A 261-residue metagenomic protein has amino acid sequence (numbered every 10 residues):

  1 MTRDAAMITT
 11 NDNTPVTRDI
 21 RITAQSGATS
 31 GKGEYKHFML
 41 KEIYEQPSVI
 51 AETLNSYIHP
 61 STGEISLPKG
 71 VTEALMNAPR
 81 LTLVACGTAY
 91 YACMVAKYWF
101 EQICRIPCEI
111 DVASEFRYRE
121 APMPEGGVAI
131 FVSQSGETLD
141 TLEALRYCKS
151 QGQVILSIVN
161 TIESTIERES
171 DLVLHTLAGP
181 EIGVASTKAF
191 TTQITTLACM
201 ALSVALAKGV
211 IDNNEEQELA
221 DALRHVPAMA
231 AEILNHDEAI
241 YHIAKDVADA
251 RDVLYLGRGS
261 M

Functional and structural regions predicted by a protein language model:
M1-L75, P79, A89, Y98 (+6 more regions): N-terminal segments that mediate ammonia production and transfer in glutamine-dependent amidotransferase systems
N11, D111-A113, L256: Conserved beta-strand termini and adjacent loop/short-helix elements that scaffold enzyme active sites in alpha/beta
S30, V84, S133, L254-L256: Generic detector of intrinsically disordered, low-complexity, polar/charged segments
Y35, T192, A222, G257-S260: Alpha-helix N-cap/loop-to-helix boundary motif
V49, S170, A248-R251: Core structural elements
M76-H225: Glycine-rich phosphate-binding loops that contact phosphosugars or nucleotide phosphates
T165, K245-V247: A general structural signal for short secondary-structure junctions and capping/turn motifs
A248-M261: Acidic catalytic cores of enzymes that act on phosphate-bearing nucleotides/polynucleotides
